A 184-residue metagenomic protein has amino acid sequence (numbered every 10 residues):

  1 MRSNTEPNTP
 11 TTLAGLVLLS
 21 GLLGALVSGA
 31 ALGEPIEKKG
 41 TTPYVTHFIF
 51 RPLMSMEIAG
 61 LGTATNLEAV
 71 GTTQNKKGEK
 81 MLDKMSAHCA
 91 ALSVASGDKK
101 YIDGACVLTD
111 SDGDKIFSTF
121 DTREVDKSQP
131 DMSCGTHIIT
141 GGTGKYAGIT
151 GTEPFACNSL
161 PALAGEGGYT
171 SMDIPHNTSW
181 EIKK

Functional and structural regions predicted by a protein language model:
R2-V17: Bacterial N-terminal signal peptides that target proteins for export
V17-L18, W180: Hydrophobic transmembrane signal anchors and adjacent membrane-proximal interface regions, especially in viral
L18-L19, K99: Residues at structural and domain junctions
L32-K184: Beta-strand-enriched cores of mature, soluble protein domains
